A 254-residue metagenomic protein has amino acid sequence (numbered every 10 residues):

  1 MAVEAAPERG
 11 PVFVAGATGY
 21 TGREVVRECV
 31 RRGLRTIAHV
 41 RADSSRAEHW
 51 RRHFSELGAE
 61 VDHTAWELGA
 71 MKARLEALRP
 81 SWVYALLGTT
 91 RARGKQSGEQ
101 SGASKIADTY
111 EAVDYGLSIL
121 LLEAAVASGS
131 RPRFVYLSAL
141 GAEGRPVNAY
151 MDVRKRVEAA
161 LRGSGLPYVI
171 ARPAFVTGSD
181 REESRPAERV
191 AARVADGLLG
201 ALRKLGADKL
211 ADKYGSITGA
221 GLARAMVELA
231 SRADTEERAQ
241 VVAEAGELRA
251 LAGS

Functional and structural regions predicted by a protein language model:
A2-L34: N-terminal Rossmann NAD(P)H-binding glycine-rich loop of SDR-like oxidoreductase domains
A15, E111-Y115, V147-R156, D212-A220: Short-chain dehydrogenase/reductase
A15, H39, L86, F134-L140 (+1 more regions): SDR active-site strand-loop-helix element
S44-A127: NAD(P)H-binding glycine-rich loop region in Rossmannoid oxidoreductase-like domains and their noncatalytic homologs
E123, P146-I170: Active-site Tyr-X1-5-Lys
S138, A159-A187: Conserved beta-loop-beta element that borders a ligand/cofactor-binding pocket
D152, G178-D208: NAD(P)-dependent short-chain dehydrogenase/reductase
G200-E236: C-terminal helical subdomain
